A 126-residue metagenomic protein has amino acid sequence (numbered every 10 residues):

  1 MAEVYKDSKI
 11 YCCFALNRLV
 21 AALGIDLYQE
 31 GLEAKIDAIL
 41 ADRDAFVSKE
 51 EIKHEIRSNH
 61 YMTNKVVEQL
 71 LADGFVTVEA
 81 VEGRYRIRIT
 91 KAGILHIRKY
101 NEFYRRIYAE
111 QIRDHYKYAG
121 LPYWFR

Functional and structural regions predicted by a protein language model:
M1-D37: Short alpha-helical segments that sit at the start of domains
I10-L23, V66, I94-F103: Extended low-polarity, hydrophobic cluster-rich segments
L27-E55: Short acidic, hydrophobic short linear motifs in intrinsically disordered regions
L32, V81-F103: Short, cationic-aromatic polyanion-contact patches
E55-I56, A80: Core residues of bacterial helix-turn-helix
R57-A72: Short amphipathic alpha-helical interaction segments
L71-V81: A short, conserved structural fragment
I94-L121: Short, amphipathic alpha-helical interaction segments positioned at domain boundaries
